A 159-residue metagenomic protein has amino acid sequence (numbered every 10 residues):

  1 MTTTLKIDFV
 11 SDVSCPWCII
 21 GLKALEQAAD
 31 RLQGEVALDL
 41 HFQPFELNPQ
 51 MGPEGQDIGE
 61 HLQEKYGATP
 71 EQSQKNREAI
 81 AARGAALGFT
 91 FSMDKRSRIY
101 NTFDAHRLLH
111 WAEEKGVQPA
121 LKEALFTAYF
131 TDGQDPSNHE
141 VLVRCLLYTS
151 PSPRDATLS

Functional and structural regions predicted by a protein language model:
M1-L5, Q33: Extreme N-terminus of proteins, especially the signal/transit-peptide cleavage junction and the first residues
T4-S14: Short active-site neighborhood of thiol/selenol oxidoreductases, capturing the structured segment around
V13-K23: Conserved redox-active cysteine motifs that mediate thiol-disulfide chemistry, especially di-cysteine Cys-X(1-2)-Cys
L22-Y129: Structural alpha/beta surface segment adjacent to cysteine/selenocysteine redox centers across thiol/disulfide enzymes
K115-S150: Conserved acidic, metal-coordinating active-site core of Asp-based, Mg2+-dependent phosphoryl-transfer enzymes
Y148-S159: Single conserved hydrophobic/aromatic residue that forms the stacking wall/gate of nucleotide- or nucleobase-binding
